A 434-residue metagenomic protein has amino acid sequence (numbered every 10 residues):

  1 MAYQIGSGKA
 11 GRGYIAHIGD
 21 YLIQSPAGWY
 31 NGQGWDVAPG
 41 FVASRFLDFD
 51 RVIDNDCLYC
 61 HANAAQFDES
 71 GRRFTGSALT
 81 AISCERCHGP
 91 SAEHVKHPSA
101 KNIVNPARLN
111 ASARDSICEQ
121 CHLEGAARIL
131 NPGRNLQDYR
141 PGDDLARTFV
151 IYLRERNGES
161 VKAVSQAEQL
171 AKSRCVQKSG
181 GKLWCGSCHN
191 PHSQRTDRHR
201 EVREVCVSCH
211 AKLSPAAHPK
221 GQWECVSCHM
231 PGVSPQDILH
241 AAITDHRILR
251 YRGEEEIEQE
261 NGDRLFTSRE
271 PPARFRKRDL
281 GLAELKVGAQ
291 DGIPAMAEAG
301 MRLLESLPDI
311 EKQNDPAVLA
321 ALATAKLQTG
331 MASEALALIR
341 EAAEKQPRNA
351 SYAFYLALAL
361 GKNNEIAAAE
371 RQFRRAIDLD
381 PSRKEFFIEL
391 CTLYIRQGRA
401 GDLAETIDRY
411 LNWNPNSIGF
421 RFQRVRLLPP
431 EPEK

Functional and structural regions predicted by a protein language model:
M1-S7, G11-I18, L22-P26, V37-V42 (+1 more regions): Primarily the internal scaffold of c-type cytochrome electron-transfer domains, especially repeated/multiheme c-type
V287, D291-P294, T329, N363 (+2 more regions): Structural motif corresponding to the intra-repeat A-B loop/turn of tetratricopeptide repeats
E305, D309, R340-E344, R374-D378 (+1 more regions): Conserved structural position within tetratricopeptide repeats
K312-Q313, P347-R348, P381, P415-N416: Short coil turns that delineate tetratricopeptide repeat
